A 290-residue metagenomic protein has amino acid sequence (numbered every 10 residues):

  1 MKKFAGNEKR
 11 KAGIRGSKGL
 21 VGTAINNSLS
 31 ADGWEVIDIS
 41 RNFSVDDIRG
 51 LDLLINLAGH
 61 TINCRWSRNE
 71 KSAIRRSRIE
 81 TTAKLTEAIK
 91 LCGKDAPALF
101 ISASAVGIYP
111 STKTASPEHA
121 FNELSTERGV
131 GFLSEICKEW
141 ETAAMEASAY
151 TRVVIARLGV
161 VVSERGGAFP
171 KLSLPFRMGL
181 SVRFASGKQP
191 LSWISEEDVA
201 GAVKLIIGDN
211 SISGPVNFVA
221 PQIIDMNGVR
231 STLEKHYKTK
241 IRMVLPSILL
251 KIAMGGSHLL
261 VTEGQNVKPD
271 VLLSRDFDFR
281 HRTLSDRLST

Functional and structural regions predicted by a protein language model:
M1-G6, R10, T239, L259-T290: C-terminal amphipathic/interface module of NAD(P)-dependent oxidoreductases and related NAD-binding regulators
K2, A24, D209-G256, S289: Mid/C-terminal beta-alpha module of Rossmann-like enzyme folds, strongest in SDR-family dehydrogenases/epimerases
F4-S30: N-terminal Rossmann NAD(P)H-binding glycine-rich loop of SDR-like oxidoreductase domains
R41-K84, A88-L91: NAD(P)H-binding glycine-rich loop region in Rossmannoid oxidoreductase-like domains and their noncatalytic homologs
K84-G129: Conserved Rossmann-fold NAD(P)-dependent oxidoreductase catalytic core, especially the SDR/UDP-sugar
S104, T142-E164: Conserved beta-loop-beta element that borders a ligand/cofactor-binding pocket
G129-L133, G159-G166, S186-I194, I207: Glycine-rich "substrate-gating" loop/helix at the edge of Rossmann-like oxidoreductase active sites
M145, S173-V182, Q189-I223: Alpha-helical substrate-binding/gating segment
